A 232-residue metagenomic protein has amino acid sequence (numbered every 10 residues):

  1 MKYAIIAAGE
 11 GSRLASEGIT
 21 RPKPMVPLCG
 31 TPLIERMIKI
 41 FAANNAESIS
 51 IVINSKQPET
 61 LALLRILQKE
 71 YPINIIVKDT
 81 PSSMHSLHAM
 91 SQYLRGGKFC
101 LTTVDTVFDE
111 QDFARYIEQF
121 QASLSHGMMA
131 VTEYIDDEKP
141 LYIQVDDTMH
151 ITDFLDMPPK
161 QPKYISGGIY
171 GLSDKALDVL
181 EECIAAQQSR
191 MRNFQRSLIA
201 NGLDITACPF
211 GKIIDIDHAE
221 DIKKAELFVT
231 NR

Functional and structural regions predicted by a protein language model:
M1-I19, L203: N-terminal nucleotide-binding beta1-loop-alpha1 segment
K2, E47-S50, P72, K98 (+2 more regions): Residues at the starts of beta-strands that form the adenosine-phosphate
T20-E35: Short catalytic helix/loop segments, enriched in acidic residues and glycine and frequently bearing histidine
T31, I53-Q57: Residues in the short beta-alpha loop(s) of Rossmann-like NAD(P)-binding domains
T31-S48: A short, N-terminal amphipathic alpha-helix
S50-N54, A130-V131: Short internal beta-strands
T60-D146: Conserved beta-loop-beta/alpha segment of the NTase-like Rossmann-fold superfamily that binds/positions NTPs
Q121, H150-I214, E220-R232: Catalytic-core segments of class I nucleotidyltransferases/pyrophosphorylases that form NMP-activated intermediates
